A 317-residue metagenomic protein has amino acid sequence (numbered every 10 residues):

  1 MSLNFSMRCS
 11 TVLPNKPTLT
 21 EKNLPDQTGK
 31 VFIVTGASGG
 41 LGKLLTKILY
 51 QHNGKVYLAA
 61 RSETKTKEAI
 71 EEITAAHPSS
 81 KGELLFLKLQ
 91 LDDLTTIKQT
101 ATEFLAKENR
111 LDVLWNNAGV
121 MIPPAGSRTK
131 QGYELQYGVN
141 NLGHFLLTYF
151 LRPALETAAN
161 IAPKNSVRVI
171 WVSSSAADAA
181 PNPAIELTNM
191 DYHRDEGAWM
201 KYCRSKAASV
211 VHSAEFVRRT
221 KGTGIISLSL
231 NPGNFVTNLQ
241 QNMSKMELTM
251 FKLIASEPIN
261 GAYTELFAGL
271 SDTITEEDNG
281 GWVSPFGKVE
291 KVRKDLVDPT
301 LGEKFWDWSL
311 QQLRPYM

Functional and structural regions predicted by a protein language model:
S2-F5, T273-M317: C-terminal tail/cap regions
N4-V236, Q240-Q241: Rossmann-fold NAD(P)H-dependent dehydrogenase/reductase core
L49-Y50, M246-E247, G287-V292: A short small-residue
A60, L91, K98, S127 (+3 more regions): Intrinsic disorder
E71-T74, S244-K245, T273, R314: A generic structural signal for secondary-structure junctions that act as hinges or helix/strand caps at the edges
K98-A101, P258-G269, P299-D307: Short, amphipathic alpha-helical "lid/cap" segments that border enzyme active or binding sites
E196-C203, M250-A255, V292-V297: Active-site rim elements
R218-N279, P285: SDR active-site lid
